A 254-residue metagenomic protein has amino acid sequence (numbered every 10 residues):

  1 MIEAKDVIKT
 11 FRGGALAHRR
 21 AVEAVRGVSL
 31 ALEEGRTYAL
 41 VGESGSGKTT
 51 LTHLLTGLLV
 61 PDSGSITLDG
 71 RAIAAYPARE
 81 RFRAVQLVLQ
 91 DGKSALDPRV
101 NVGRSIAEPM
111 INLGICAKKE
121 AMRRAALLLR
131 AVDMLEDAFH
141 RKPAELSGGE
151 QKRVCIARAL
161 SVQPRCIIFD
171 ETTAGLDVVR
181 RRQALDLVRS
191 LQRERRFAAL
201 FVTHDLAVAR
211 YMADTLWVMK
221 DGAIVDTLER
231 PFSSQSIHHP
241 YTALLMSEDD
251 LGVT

Functional and structural regions predicted by a protein language model:
L16-R19, A72-Q86, V100, R104 (+2 more regions): ABC ATPase NBD coupling module
V41-E43: The feature captures the beta-strand-to-loop junction immediately N-terminal to the Walker
T56: Helix-to-loop junction immediately C-terminal to a conserved catalytic motif
E120-D137, S247: Conserved ABC ATPase "signature" region
K142-L146, E150: Conserved ABC ATPase signature
S234-T254: C-terminal boundary and immediately downstream tail of ABC-type ATPase nucleotide-binding domains
